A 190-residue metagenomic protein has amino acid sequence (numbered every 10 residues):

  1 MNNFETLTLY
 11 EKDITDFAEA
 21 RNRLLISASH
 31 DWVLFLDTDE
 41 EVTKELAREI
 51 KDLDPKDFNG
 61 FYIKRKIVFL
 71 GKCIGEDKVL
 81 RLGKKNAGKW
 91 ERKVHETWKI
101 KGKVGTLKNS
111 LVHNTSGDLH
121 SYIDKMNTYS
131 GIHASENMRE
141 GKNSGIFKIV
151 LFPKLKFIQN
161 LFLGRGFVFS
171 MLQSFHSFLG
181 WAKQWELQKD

Functional and structural regions predicted by a protein language model:
M1-L9: N-proximal low-complexity "stem/linker" segments adjacent to membrane-targeting elements
Y10-F17: Short, acidic/glycine-rich phosphate-metal binding loop used to engage nucleotide
A18-L25, W32, T43-D190: Catalytic-site signature of metal-activated, phosphate-bearing donor transferases, centered on the GT-A/GT-A-like
E40: Aromatic, loop-rich ligand-recognition surfaces of beta-strand-rich domains
